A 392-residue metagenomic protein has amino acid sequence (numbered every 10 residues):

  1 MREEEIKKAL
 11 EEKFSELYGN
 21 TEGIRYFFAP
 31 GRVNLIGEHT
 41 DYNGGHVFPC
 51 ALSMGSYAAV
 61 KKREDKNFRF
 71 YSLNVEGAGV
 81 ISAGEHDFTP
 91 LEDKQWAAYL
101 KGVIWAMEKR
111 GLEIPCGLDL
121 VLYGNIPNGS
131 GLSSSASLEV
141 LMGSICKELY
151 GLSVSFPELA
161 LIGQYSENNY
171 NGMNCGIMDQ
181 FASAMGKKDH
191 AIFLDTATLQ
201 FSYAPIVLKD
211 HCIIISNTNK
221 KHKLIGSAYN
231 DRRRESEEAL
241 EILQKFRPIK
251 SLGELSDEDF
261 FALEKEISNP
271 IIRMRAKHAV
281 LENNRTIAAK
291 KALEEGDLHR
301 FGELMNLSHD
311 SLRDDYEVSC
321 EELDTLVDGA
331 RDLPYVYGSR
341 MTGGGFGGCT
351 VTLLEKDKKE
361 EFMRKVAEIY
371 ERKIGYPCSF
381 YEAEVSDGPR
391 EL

Functional and structural regions predicted by a protein language model:
M1-R32, Y57, K61-D93, H190-G338 (+1 more regions): C-terminal nucleotide
R2-F27, V33-G37, N43-H46, S82-E85 (+4 more regions): Gly/Ser-rich oxyanion-binding loop with an adjacent helix/lid that shapes the negatively charged ligand pocket
G37-H39, A51-L52: N-terminal cofactor/phosphate-binding cores enriched in small/glycine residues, especially glycine-rich loops such as
G44-A51, R232-R233: Short Gly/aromatic-enriched secondary-structure transition segments
P49-A51, A59-K62, G111-L112: Short, charge-rich binding segments
G347-L353: Short beta-strand->loop micro-motif that forms the acidic, two-metal-ion catalytic signature in nucleotide-processing
